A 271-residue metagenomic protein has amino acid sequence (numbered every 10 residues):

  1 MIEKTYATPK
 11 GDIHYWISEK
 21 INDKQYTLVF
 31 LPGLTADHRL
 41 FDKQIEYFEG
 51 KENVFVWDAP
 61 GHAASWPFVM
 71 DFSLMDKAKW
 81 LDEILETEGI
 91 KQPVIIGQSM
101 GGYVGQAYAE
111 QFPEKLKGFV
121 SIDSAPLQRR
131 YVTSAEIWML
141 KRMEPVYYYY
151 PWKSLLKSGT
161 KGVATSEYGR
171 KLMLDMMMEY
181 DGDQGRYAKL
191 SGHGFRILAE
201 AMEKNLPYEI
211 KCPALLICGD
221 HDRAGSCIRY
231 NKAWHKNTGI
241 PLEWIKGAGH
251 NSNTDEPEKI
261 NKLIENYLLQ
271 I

Functional and structural regions predicted by a protein language model:
M1-D12: N-terminal cap/lid segment of alpha/beta-hydrolase-fold proteins
K10, F55-I96, K262: Active-site loop/oxyanion-hole signature of alpha/beta-hydrolase fold enzymes
G11-W66: Conserved HGGG/HGGXW glycine-rich cap/lid loop of the alpha/beta-hydrolase fold
G97, G101, G105: Gly/Ala-rich beta-loop-alpha elbow adjacent to hydrolase catalytic centers
E110, K117-Y148: Flexible "cap/lid" loop of the alpha/beta hydrolase fold
R130-V132, Y150-E209: Conserved alpha/beta-hydrolase catalytic His-Asp/Glu region
L215-A248, T254: Conserved loop-alpha-helix segment in the C-terminal half of the alpha/beta-hydrolase fold that carries the catalytic
T254-N266: Post-His helix in hydrolase/transferase enzymes
